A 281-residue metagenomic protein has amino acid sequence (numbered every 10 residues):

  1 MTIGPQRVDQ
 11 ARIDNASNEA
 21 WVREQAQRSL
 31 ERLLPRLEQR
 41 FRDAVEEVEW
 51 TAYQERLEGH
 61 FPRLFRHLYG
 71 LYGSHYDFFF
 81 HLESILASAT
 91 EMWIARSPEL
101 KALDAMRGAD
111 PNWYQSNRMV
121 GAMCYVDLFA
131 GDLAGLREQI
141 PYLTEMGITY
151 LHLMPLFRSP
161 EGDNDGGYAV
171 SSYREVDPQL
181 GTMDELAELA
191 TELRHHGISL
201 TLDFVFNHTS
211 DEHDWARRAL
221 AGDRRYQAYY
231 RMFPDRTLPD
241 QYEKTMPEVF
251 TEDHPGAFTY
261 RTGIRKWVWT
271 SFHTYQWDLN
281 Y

Functional and structural regions predicted by a protein language model:
T2-R118, Y125, Q179, H196 (+1 more regions): Alpha-amylase-like alpha-glycosidases and glucanotransferases acting on alpha-linked glucans and related
V120-C124, L151-L153, L200-L202: Hydrophobic faces of well-ordered beta-strands that scaffold small-molecule active sites in alpha/beta enzyme cores
Y125, L133-T144, A190, Y230-P234 (+1 more regions): Glycan-processing catalytic domains of CAZymes
L128: Conserved CoA-thioester-binding segment of acyl-CoA-metabolizing enzymes
G131, Y142-E192, H196-I198, F206-H213: Aromatic-lined carbohydrate-binding/catalytic grooves of carbohydrate-active enzymes
